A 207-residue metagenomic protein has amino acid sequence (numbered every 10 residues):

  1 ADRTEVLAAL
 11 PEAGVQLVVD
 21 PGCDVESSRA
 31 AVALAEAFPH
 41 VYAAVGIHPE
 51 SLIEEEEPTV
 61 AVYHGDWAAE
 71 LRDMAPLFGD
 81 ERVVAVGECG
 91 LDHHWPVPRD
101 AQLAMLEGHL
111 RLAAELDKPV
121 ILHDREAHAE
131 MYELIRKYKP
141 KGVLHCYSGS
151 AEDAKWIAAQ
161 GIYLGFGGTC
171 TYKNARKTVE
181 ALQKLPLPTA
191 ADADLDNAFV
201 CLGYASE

Functional and structural regions predicted by a protein language model:
A1-E207: Mid-domain alpha/beta scaffold segments of enzyme catalytic cores
